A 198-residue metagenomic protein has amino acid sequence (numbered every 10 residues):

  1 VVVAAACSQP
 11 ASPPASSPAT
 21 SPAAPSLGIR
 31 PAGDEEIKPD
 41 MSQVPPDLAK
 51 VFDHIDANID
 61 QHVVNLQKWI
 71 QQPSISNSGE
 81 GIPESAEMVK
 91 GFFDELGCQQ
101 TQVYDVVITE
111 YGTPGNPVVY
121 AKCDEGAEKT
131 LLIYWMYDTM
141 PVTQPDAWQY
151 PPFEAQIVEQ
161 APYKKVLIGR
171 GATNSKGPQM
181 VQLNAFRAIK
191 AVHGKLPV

Functional and structural regions predicted by a protein language model:
A4-A6: C-terminal motif of bacterial Sec signal peptides marking the signal peptidase cleavage site
S8-P10: Bacterial signal peptide processing site
S16, T20-P25: Intrinsically disordered, low-complexity serine/threonine-rich repeat tracts
L27-A172, Q179, I189-P197: Acidic/His- and Gly-rich active-site-bordering loop/insert found across diverse amide/peptide-bond hydrolases
Q182: Carbohydrate-associated surface elements
